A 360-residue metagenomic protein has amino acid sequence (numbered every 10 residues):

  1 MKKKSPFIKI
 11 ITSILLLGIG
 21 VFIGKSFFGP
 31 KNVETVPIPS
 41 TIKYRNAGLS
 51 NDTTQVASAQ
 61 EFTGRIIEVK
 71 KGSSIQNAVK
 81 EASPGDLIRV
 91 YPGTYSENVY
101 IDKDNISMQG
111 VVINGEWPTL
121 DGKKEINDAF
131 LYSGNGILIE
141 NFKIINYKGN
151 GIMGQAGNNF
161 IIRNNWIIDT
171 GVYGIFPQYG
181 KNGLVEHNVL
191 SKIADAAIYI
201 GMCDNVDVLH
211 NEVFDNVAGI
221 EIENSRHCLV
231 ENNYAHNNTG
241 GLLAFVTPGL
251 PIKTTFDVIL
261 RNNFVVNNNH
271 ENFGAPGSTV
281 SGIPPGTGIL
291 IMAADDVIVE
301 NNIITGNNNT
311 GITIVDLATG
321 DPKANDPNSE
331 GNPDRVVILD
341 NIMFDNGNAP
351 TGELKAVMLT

Functional and structural regions predicted by a protein language model:
K2-L16: N-terminal Sec-pathway targeting helices
L16-F27: Hydrophobic alpha-helical membrane-insertion segments, chiefly the h-region of N-terminal signal peptides
F27-N46: Ser/Thr/Pro/Gly-rich low-complexity linker/stalk segments immediately outside membranes or between
T35, E68-K71, P92, N105-K148: Right-handed parallel beta-helix/beta-spiral solenoid domain characteristic of secreted/periplasmic
Y44, G48, Q60-F62, R89 (+2 more regions): Acidic, glycine- and Ser/Thr-rich low-complexity intrinsically disordered tracts in extracellular/secreted proteins
A59-T94: Acidic Gly/Asp/Thr-rich repetitive segments characteristic of extracellular carbohydrate-active and adhesion proteins
Y95-I101, W117-T119, K123-A129, K148-G154 (+7 more regions): Short glycine/acidic-rich loop motifs that flank beta-strands on beta-rich extracellular proteins
Q109-V111, N135-N146, N158-V172, K181-A196 (+6 more regions): Right-handed parallel beta-helix
